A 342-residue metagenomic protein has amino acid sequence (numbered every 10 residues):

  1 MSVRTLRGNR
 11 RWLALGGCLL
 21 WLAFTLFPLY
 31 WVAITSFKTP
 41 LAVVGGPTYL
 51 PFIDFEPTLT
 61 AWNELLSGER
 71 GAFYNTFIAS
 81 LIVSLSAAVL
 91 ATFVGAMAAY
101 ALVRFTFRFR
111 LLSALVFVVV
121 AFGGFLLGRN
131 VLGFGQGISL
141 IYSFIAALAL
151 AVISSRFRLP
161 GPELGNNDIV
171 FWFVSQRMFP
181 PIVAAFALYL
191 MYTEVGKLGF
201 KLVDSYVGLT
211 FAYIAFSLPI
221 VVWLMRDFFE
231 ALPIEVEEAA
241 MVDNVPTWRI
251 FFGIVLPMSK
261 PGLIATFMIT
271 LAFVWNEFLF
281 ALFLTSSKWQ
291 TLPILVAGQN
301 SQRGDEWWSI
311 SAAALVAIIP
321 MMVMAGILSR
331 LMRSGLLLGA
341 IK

Functional and structural regions predicted by a protein language model:
M1-K342: A hydrophobic, multi-pass inner-membrane permease signature
